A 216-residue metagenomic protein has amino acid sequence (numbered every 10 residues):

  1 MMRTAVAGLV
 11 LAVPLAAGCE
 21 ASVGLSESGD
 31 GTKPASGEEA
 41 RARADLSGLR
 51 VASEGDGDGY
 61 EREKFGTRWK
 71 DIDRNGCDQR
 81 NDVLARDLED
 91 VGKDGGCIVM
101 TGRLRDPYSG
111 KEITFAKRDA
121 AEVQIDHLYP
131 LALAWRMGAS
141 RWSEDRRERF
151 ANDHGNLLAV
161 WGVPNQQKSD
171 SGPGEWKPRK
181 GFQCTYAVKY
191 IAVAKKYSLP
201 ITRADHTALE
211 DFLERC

Functional and structural regions predicted by a protein language model:
M1-V10: N-terminal export and membrane-targeting signals
L15-G18: C-terminal motif of bacterial Sec signal peptides marking the signal peptidase cleavage site
E20-V23: Bacterial signal peptide processing site
L25, D82, L133-A134: Active-site-proximal flexible loops/turns
S26-C77, D205: N-terminal module-boundary/linker segments of secreted carbohydrate-active enzymes
D56-Q124, L128-Y129: Secreted/periplasmic proteins that engage bacterial cell-wall peptidoglycan
P107-C216: Domain-level detector of nuclease and nuclease-like folds in predominantly extracellular/periplasmic contexts
